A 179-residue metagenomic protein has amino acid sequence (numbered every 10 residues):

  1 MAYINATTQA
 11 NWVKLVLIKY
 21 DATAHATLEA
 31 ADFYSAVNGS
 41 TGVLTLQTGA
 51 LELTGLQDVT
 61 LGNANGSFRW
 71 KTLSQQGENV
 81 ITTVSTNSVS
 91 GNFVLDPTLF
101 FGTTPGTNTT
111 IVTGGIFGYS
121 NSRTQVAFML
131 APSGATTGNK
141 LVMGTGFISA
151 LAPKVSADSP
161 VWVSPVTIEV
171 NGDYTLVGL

Functional and structural regions predicted by a protein language model:
M1, P160-L179: Protruding loop/beta-arch "assembly-hinge" segments enriched in small, turn-prone residues
A2-P97, M143-V163: Solvent-exposed edge beta-strands and adjacent loop segments that serve as assembly or binding interfaces
L17, G102-T145: Short, acidic/charged, Gly/Pro-enriched secondary-structure junctions
S90-N92, A127-M129, T167-E169: Residues within well-ordered beta-strands of beta-sheet-rich folds
V94-L99, D173-T175: Acidic glycine-/aspartate-rich tracts in secreted/extracellular proteins
F101-T103, G138, S156-D158, L176-G178: Short acidic, gly/pro-rich beta-turn/loop elements at beta-sheet edges and active-site/ligand-binding grooves
L130-P132, A152, G172: Short leucine-rich amphipathic alpha-helical surface patches
